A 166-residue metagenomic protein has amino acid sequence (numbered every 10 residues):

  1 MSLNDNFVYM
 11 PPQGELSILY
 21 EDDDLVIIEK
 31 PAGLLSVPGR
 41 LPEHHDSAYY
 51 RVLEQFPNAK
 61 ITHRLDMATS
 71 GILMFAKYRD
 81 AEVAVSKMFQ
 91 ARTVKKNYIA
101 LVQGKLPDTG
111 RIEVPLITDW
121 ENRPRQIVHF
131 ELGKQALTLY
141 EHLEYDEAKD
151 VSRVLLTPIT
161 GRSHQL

Functional and structural regions predicted by a protein language model:
M1-Q165: RNA pseudouridine synthases
